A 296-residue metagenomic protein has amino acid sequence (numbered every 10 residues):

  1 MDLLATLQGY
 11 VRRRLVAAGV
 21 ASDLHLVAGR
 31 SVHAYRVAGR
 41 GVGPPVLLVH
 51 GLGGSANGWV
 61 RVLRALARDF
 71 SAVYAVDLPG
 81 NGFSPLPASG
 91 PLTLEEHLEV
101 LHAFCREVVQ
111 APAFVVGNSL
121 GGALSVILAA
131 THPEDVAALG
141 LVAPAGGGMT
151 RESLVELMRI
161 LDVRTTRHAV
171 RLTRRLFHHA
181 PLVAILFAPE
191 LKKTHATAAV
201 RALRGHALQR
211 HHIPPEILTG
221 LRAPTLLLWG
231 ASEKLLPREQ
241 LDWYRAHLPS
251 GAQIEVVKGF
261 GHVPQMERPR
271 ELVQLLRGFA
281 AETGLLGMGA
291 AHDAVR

Functional and structural regions predicted by a protein language model:
M1-P44, R68-A72, Q110-P112, H178 (+4 more regions): Alpha/beta-hydrolase fold catalytic core
R36-F83: Conserved HGGG/HGGXW glycine-rich cap/lid loop of the alpha/beta-hydrolase fold
Y74-V116, Q274: Active-site loop/oxyanion-hole signature of alpha/beta-hydrolase fold enzymes
G117, G121, S125: Gly/Ala-rich beta-loop-alpha elbow adjacent to hydrolase catalytic centers
V126-A130, A137-R167: Flexible "cap/lid" loop of the alpha/beta hydrolase fold
T150, V163-R222: Conserved alpha/beta-hydrolase catalytic His-Asp/Glu region
T225-F260: Conserved loop-alpha-helix segment in the C-terminal half of the alpha/beta-hydrolase fold that carries the catalytic
F260-V273: Catalytic histidine-centered segment of alpha/beta-hydrolase-like enzymes
